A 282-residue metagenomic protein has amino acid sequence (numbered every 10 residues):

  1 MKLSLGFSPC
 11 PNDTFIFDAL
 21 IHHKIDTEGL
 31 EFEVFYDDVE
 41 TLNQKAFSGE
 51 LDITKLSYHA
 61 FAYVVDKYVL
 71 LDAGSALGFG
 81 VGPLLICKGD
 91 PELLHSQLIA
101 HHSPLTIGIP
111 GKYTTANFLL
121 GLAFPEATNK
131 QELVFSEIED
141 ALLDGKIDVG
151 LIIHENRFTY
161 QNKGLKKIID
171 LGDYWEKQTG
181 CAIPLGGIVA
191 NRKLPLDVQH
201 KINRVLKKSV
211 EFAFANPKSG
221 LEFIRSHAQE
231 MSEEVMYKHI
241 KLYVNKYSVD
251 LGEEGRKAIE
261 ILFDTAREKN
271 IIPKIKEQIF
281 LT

Functional and structural regions predicted by a protein language model:
K2-H22, P83-D148, E155, K257 (+1 more regions): Bilobed "Venus flytrap"/periplasmic-binding protein-like clamshell domains and structurally analogous long
N12, D38-E40, G49-A62, V134-F135 (+1 more regions): Beta->alpha turn/N-cap motifs
I25-V34, F124-L133, I272-E277: A local structural motif
K45-G80: Short, structured active-site "lid" loops
L70-L94, E176-K193: Hydrophobic/proline-rich hinge and linker segments of small-molecule sensing/allosteric domains, predominantly
S136-S226: Pocket-lining segment of extracytoplasmic ligand-binding domains
P195-T265: Secondary-structure end/capping motifs
T265-T282: Conserved C-terminal helix/tail region of periplasmic/extracytoplasmic solute-binding proteins
